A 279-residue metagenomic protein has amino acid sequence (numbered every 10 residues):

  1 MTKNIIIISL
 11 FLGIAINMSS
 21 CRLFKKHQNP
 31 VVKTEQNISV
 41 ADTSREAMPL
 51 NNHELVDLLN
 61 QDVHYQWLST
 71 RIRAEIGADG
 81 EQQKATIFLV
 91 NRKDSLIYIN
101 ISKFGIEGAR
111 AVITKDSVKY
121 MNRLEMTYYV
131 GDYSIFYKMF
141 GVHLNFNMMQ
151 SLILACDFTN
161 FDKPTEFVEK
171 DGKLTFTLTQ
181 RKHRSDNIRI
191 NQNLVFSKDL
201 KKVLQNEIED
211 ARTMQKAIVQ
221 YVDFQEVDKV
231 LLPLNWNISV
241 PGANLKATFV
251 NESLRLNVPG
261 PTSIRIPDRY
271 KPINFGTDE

Functional and structural regions predicted by a protein language model:
M1-I7: Positively charged n-region of N-terminal signal peptides that target proteins for export
N17-S20: C-terminal motif of bacterial Sec signal peptides marking the signal peptidase cleavage site
R22-E81, N274-E279: N-terminal leader/targeting segments and the immediate start of mature chains
R22-P30, T165-T277: Gly/Pro-enriched, hydrophobic low-complexity segments that function as extracytoplasmic propeptides/linkers
K26, L96-N147: An acidic-aromatic
N52, L124-I190, D268: Flexible, processing/modification-adjacent segments and terminal tails in exported/periplasmic/extracellular proteins
N60-L68, A78-Q83, V90-R92, A111 (+2 more regions): Edge/loop elements at the starts and ends of beta-strands within beta-rich repeat scaffolds
T70-R110, D116-S117: Post-signal peptide N-terminal segment of secreted/secretory-pathway proteins
